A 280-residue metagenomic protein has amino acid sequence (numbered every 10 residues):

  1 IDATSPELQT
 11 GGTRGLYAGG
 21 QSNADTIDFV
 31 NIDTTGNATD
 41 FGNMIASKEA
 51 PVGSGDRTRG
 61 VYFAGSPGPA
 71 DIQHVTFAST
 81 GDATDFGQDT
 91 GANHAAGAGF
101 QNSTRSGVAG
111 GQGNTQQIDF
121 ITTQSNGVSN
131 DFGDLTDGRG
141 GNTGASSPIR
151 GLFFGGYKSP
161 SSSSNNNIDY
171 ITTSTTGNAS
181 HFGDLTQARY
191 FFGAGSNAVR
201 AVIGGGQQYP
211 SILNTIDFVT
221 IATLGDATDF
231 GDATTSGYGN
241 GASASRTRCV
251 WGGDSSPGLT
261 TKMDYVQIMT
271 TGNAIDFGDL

Functional and structural regions predicted by a protein language model:
I1-L280: Polar, enzyme-active/binding microenvironments
